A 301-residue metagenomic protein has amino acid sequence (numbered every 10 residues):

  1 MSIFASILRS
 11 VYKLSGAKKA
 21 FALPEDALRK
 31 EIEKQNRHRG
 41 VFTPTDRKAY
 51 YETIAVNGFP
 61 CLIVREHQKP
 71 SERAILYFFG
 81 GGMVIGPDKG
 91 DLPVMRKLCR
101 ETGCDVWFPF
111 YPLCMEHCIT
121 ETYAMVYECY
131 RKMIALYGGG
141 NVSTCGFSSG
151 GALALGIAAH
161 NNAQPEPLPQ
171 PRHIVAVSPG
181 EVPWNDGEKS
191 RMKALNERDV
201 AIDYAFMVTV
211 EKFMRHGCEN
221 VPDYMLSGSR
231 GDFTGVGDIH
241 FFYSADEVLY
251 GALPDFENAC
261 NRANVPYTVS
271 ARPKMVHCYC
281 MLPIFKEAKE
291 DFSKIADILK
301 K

Functional and structural regions predicted by a protein language model:
M1-H67, V236: A glycine/proline-hinged amphipathic helix-loop "lid/cap" segment that gates access to hydrophobic ligand pockets
E52, V56-L62, E66-K301: Alpha/beta-hydrolase superfamily serine-hydrolase fold, recognizing
